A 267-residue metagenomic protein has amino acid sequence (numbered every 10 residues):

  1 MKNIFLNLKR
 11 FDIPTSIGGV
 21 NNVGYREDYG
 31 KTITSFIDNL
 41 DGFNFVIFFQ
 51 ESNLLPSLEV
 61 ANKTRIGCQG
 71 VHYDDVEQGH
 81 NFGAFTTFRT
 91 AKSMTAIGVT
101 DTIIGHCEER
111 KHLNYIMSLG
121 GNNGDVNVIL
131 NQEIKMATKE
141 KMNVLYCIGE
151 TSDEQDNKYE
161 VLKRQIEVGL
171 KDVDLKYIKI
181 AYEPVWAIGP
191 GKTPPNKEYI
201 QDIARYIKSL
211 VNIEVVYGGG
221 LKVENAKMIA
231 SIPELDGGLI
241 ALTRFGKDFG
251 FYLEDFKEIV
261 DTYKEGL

Functional and structural regions predicted by a protein language model:
M1-C68, Y73-F82, V173-L175, A181: Conserved N-terminal beta1-alpha1 strand-loop-helix module at the mouth
K2-L8, F45-I47, T64-Q69, T102-I104 (+4 more regions): Hydrophobic faces of well-ordered beta-strands that scaffold small-molecule active sites in alpha/beta enzyme cores
L6-F11, I104-H112, E150, D174-Y177 (+3 more regions): Glycine-rich phosphate-binding active-site loops on the catalytic face of alpha/beta enzymes
Q50, M94, E183, I229 (+1 more regions): Conserved, mostly hydrophobic/aromatic
G70-V128: Glycine/small-residue-rich loop that forms an oxyanion/phosphate-binding "nest" at active or ligand-binding sites
E108-K192: Conserved anion-binding
S118-G121, R244-L267: C-terminal helical cap(s) of enzyme catalytic domains, especially alpha/beta-barrels
G220-L235: Catalytic cores of alpha/beta
